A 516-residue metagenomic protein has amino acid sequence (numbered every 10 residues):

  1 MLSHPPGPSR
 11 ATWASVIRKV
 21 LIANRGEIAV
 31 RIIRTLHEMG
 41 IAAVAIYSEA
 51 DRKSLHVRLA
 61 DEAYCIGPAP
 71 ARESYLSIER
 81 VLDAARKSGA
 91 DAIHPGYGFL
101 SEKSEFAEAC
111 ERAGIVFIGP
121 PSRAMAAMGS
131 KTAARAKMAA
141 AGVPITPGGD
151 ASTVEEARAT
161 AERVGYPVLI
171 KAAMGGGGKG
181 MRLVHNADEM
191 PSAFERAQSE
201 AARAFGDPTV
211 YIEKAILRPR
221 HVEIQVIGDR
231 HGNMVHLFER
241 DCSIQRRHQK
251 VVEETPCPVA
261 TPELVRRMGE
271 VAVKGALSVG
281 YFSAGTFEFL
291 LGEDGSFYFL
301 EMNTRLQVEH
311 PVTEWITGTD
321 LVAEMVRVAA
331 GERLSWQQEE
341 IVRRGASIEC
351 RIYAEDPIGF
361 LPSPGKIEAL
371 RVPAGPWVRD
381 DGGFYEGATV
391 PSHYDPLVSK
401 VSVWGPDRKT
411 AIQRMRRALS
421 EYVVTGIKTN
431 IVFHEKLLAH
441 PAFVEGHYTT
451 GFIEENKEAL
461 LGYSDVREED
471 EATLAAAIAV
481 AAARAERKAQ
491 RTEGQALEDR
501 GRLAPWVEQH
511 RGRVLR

Functional and structural regions predicted by a protein language model:
T12-F287, L291-Q307: N-terminal beta-alpha lobe that positions the nucleotide/phosphoryl donor in ATP/NTP-coupled carboxylate activation
A272, P311-R516: Catalytic cores of soluble metabolic enzymes centered on carboxylation/carboxyl-transfer
